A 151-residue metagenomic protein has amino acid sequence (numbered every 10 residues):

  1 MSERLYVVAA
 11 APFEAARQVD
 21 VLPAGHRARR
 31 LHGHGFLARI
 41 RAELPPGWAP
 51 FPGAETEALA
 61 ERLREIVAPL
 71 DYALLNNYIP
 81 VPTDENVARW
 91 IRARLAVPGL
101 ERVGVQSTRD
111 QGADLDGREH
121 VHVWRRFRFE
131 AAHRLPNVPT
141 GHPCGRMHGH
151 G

Functional and structural regions predicted by a protein language model:
M1-G151: Charge-rich, low-complexity N-terminal segments
